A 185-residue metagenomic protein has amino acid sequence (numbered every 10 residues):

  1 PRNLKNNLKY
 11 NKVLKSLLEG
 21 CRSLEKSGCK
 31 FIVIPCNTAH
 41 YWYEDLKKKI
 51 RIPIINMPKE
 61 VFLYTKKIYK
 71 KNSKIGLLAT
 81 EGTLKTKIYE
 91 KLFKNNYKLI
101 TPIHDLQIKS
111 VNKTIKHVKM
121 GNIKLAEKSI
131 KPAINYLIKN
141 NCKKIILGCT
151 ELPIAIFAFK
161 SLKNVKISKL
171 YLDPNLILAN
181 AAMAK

Functional and structural regions predicted by a protein language model:
P1-K185: Non-catalytic structural scaffold of enzyme domains
